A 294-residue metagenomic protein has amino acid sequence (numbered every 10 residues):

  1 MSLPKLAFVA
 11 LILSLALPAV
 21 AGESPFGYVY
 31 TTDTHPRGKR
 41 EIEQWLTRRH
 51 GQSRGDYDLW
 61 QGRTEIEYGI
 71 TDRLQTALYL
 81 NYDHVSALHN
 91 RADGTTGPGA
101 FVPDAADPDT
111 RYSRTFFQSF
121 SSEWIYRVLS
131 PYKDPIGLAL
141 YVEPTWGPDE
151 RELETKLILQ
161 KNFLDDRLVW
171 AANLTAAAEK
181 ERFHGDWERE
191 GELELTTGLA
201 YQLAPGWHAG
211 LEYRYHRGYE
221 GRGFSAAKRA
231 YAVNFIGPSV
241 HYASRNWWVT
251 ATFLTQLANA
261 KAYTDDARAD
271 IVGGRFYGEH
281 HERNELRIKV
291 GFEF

Functional and structural regions predicted by a protein language model:
M1-F8: Bacterial N-terminal signal peptides that target proteins for export
A16-P18: N-terminal signal peptide c-region/cleavage motif recognized by signal peptidases
A21-F294: Transmembrane beta-barrel domains of Gram-negative outer membranes and organellar outer membranes
